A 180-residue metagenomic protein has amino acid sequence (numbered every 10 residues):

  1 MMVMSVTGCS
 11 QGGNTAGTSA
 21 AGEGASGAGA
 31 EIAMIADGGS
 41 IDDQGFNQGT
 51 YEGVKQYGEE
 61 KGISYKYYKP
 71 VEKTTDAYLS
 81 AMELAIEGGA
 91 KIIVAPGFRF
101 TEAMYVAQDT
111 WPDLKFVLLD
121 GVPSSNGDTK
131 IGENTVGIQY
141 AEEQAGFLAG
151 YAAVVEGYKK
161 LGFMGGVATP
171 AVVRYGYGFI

Functional and structural regions predicted by a protein language model:
M1-E31: Short, low-complexity disordered leader/linker segments with a strong preference for bacterial N-terminal type II
A21, Y68-K69, M82-I86: Divalent cation-coordinating acidic motifs and surrounding scaffolds that mediate Ca2+/Mg2+/Mn2+/Zn2+-dependent binding
G27, I32-E60, K66-L79, G97-F100 (+1 more regions): Extracytoplasmic "Venus flytrap"
V54, F147-I180: An alpha-beta-alpha
T75-G89: Short, well-structured alpha-helical segments in soluble
G89-G97, K115-L119: Periplasmic-binding protein-like
P96-T110: Hydrophobic alpha-helical
S125-Y151, M164-A168: Short beta-strand elements at the ligand-binding edges of bilobed clamshell
